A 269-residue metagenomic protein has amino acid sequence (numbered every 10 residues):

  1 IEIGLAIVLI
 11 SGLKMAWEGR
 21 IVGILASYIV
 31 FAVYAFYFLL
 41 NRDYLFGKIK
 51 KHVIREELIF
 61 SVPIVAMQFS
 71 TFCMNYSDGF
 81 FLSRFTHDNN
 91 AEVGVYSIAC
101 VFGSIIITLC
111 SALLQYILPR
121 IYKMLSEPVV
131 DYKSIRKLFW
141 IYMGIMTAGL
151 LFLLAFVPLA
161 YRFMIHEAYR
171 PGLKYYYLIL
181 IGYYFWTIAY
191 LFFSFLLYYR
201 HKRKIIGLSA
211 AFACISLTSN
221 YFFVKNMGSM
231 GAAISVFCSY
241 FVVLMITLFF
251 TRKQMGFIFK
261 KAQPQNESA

Functional and structural regions predicted by a protein language model:
I1-N41, A211-I215, S229-R252: Hydrophobic alpha-helical transmembrane segments
M15-G23, V33-N75, R120, L125-K133 (+1 more regions): Interhelical loop/hinge segments that connect adjacent transmembrane helices in multipass membrane
L58, S97, V129-G144, A148-F156 (+1 more regions): Interfacial transmembrane-helix starts/ends
M67, T71, N75, S83 (+3 more regions): Transmembrane helix-bundle signature of multi-pass secondary active exporters and lipid flippases
F72-I105, K123, Y161-I165, N226: Helix-terminus/linker motif at the lipid-water interface of multi-pass membrane proteins
N90-V93, A155-Y184: Interfacial segments at transmembrane-helix termini and the short loops linking adjacent helices
I107-P128, F195-Y198: Helix-loop junctions and terminal segments of transmembrane helices in multi-pass membrane transport/translocation
I181-L208: Membrane-interface junctions at transmembrane-helix termini in multi-pass inner-membrane proteins
